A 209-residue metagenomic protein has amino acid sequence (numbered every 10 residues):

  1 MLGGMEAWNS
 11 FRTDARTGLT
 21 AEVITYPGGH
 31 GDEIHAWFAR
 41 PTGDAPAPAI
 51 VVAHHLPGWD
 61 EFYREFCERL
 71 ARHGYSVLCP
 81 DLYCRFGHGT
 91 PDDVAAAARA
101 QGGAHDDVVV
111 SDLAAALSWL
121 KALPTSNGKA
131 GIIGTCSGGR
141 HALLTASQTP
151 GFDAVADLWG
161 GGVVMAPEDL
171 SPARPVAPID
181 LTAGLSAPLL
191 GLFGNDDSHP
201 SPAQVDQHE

Functional and structural regions predicted by a protein language model:
M1-E209: N-terminal cap/leader regions of alpha/beta-hydrolase-fold enzymes, predominantly small-molecule hydrolases
